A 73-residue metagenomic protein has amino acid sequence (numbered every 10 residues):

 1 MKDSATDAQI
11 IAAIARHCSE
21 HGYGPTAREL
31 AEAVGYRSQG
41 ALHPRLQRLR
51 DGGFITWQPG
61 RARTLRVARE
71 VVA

Functional and structural regions predicted by a protein language model:
D3, D7-I14: Short, leucine-enriched amphipathic alpha-helices that occur as contiguous helical runs
D3-S4, Q58-A73: Short, cationic-aromatic polyanion-contact patches
R16, Q47-R48: Alpha-helical DNA-recognition elements
R16-G22: Short helix-capping/hinge SLiMs at alpha-helix to coil transitions
P25-A33: A short alpha-helical element within helix-turn-helix/winged-helix DNA-binding domains across DNA-binding proteins
A41-L42: Helix-turn-helix DNA-binding helix
G53: Glycine-centered, phosphate/nucleic-acid-interacting loop/turn motifs that mediate DNA/RNA or nucleotide
